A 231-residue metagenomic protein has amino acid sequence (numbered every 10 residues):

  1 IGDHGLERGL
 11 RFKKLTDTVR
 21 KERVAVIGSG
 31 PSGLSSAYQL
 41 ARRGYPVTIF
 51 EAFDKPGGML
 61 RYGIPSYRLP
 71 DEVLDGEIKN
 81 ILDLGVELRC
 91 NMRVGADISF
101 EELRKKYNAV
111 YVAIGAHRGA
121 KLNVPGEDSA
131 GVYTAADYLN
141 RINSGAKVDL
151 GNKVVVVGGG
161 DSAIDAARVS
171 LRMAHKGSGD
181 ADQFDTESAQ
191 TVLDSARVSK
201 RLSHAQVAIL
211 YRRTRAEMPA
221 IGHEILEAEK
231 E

Functional and structural regions predicted by a protein language model:
G2-E231: Residues forming the flavin
